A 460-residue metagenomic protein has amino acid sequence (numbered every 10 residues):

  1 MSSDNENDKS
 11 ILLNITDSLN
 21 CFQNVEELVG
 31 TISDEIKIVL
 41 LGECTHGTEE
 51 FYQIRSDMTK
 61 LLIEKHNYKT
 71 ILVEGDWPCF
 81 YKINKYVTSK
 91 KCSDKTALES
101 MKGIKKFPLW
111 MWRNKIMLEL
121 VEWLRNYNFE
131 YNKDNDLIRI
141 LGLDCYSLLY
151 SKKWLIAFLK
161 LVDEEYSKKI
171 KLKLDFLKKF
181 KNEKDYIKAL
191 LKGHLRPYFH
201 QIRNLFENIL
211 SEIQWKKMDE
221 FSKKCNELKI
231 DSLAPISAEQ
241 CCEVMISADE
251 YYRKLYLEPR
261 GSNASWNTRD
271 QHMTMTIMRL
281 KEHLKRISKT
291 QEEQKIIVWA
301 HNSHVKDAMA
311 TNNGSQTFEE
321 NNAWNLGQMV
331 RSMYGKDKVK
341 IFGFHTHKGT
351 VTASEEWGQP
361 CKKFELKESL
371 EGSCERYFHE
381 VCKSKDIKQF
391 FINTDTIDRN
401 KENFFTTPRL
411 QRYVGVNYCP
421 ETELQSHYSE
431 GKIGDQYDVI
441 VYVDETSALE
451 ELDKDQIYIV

Functional and structural regions predicted by a protein language model:
M1-V460: Structured catalytic-domain cores with a bias toward divalent-metal coordination
